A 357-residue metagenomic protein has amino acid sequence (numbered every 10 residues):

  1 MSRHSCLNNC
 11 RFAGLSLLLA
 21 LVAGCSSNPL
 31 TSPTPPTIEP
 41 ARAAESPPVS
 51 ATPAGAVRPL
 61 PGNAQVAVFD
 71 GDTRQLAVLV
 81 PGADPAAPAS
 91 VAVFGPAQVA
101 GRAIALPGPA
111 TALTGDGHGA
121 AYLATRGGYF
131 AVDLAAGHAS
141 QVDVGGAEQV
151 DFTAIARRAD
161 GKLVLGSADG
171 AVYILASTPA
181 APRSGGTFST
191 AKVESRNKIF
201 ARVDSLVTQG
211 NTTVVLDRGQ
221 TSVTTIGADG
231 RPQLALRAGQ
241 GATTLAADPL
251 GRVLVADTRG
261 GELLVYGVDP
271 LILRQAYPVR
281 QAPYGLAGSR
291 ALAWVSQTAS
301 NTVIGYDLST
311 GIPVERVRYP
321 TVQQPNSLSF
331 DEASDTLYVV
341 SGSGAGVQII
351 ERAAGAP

Functional and structural regions predicted by a protein language model:
S2-C6, C25-P357: Predominantly soluble domains enriched in secretory-pathway, periplasmic, or organellar proteins
N8-L19: Sec-dependent N-terminal signal peptides
A20-G24: C-terminal motif of bacterial Sec signal peptides marking the signal peptidase cleavage site
